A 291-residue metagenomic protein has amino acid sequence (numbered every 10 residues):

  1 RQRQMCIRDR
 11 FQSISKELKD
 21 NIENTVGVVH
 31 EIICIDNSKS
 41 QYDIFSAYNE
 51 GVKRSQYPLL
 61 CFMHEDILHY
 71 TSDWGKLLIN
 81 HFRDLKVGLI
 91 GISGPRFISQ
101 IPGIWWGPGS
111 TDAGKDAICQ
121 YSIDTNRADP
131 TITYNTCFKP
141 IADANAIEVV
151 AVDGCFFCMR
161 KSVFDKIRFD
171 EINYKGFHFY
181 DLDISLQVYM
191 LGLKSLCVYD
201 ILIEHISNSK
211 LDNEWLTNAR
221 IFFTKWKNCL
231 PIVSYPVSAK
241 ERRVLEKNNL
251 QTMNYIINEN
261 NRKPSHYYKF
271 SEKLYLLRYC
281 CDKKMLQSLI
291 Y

Functional and structural regions predicted by a protein language model:
Q2-I7: Short, small-residue-biased leader/transition segments that mark boundaries at the very start of proteins
D9-V26: Short, well-formed alpha-helical segments that are part of the catalytic scaffolds of diverse glycosyltransferases
S38, L68, S72-N126: Conserved donor NDP-sugar-binding/catalytic core segment of glycosyltransferases
K39-S55: Glycine-rich, basic loop-to-helix element that forms the pyrophosphate-binding segment of sugar-nucleotide handling
L60: Short aromatic/hydrophobic "clamp" motif used to bind/position activated sugar donors
L78, K139-N145, V150-I167, N173-I201: A short, conserved alpha-helix in the catalytic core of glycosyltransferases
S110-V149: Short, flexible, basic/aromatic active-site loop/helix in glycosyltransferases
I172-K175, L196-T217, I221-K225: Active-site donor/metal-binding and catalytic loop motifs of nucleotide-sugar-dependent glycosylation enzymes
